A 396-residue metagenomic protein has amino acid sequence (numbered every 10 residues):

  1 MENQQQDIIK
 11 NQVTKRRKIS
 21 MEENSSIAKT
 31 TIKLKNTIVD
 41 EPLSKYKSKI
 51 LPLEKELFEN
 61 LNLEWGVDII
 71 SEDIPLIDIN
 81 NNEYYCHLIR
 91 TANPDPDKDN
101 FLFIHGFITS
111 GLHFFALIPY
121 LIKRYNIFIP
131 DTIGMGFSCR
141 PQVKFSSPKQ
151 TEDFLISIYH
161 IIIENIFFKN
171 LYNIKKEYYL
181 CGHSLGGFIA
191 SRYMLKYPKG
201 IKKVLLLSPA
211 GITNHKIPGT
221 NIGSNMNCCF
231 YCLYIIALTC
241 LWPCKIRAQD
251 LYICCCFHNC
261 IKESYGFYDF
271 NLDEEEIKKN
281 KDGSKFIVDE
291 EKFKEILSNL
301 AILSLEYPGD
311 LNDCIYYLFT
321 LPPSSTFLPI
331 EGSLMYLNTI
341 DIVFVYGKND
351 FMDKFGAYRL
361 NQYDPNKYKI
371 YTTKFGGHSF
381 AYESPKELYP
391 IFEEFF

Functional and structural regions predicted by a protein language model:
M1-F101, I122-Y125, Q142-S157: Alpha/beta-hydrolase fold catalytic core
Y84, I89-P141, H183-F188, K196: Conserved HGGG/HGGXW glycine-rich cap/lid loop of the alpha/beta-hydrolase fold
N100, N126, E177-Y179, K202-K203 (+2 more regions): Structural signature of beta-strand start/N-cap positions in the alpha/beta core of ABC transporter nucleotide-binding
L102, F128-P130, L207, V345 (+1 more regions): The conserved SAM/SAH-binding core of class I Rossmann-like methyltransferase domains, concentrating on the hydrophobic
T132-C181, Y197, I217: Active-site loop/oxyanion-hole signature of alpha/beta-hydrolase fold enzymes
P148-E152, Y159-H160, Y197-Y363: Flexible "cap/lid" subdomain of the alpha/beta-hydrolase fold that forms the substrate-access gate
M352-D353, G376-P385: Catalytic histidine-centered segment of alpha/beta-hydrolase-like enzymes
Q362-H378: Catalytic histidine neighborhood in serine/cysteine hydrolases with alpha/beta-hydrolase-type architecture
